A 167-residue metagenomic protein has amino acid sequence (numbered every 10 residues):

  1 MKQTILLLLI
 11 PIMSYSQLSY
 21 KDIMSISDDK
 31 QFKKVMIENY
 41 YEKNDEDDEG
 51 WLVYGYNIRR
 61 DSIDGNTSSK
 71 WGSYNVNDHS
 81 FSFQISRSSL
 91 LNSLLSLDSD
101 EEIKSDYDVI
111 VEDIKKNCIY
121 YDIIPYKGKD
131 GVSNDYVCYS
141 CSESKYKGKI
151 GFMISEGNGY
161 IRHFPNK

Functional and structural regions predicted by a protein language model:
M1-S16: Sec-dependent N-terminal signal peptides
T4, N44, Y121-I123: A local structural micro-motif
Q17-H79: N-terminal leader/targeting segments
L52, F81, G159-I161: Hydrophobic residues embedded in beta-strands of well-ordered beta-sheets
Y56-R59, Q84-L90, S140-S144, F164-K167: Secondary-structure transition/turn motif
T67-N134: Long, charged/polar, surface-exposed segments that mediate recognition or autoinhibition
D113-K167: A charged, solvent-exposed segment within the mature domains of Sec-exported extracytoplasmic proteins
